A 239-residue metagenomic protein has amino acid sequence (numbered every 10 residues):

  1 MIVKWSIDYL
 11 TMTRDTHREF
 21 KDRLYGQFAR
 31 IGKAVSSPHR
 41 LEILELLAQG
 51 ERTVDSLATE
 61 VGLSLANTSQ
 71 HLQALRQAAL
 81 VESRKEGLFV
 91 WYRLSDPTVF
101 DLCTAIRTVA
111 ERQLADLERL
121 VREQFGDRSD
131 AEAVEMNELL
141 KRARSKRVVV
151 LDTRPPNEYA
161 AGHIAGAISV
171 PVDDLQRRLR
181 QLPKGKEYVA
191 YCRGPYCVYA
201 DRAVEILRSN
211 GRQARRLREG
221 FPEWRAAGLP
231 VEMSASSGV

Functional and structural regions predicted by a protein language model:
T13-R18, L24, F28-K33, L46-A48 (+5 more regions): Rhodanese-like catalytic fold shared by cysteine-dependent sulfurtransferases and DSP/PTP-type phosphatases
P38-L41, Q49-T53: Short capping segments at the starts of secondary-structure elements
S64-N67: Helix-turn-helix DNA-binding motif, specifically the short coil turn and the N-cap/start of the second
H71, L75: Residues within the DNA-recognition helix of helix-turn-helix
R76-E86, R93: Beta-hairpin "wing" of winged helix-turn-helix
L139, R147-R154, V170: Short hydrophobic beta-strand that contains or immediately precedes a catalytic carboxylate
